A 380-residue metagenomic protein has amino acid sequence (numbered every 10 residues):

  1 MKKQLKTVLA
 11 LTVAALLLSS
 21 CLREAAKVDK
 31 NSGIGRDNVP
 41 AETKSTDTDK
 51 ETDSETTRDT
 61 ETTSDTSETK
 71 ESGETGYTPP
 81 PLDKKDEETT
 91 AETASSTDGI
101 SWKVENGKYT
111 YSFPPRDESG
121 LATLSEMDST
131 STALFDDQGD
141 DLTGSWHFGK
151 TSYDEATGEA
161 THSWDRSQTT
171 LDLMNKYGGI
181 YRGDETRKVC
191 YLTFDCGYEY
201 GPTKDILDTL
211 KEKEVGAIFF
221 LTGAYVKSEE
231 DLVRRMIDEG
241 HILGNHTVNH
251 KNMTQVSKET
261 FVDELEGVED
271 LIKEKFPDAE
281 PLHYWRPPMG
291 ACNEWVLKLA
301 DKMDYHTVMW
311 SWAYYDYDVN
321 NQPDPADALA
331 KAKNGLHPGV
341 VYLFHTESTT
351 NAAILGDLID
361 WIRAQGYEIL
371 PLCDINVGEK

Functional and structural regions predicted by a protein language model:
M1-L9: Bacterial N-terminal signal peptides that target proteins for export
V13-A14: Hydrophobic membrane-insertion alpha-helices, especially the h-region of bacterial N-terminal signal peptides
L17-S20: C-terminal motif of bacterial Sec signal peptides marking the signal peptidase cleavage site
L22-K44, E68-T193, E199-D205, E212 (+2 more regions): N-terminal pre-catalytic segment of deacetylase/amide-hydrolase enzymes
A160-T254, T260-F261, E266-H283, D374-E379: Active-site beta->alpha N-cap acidic-glycine motif
D205, K251-K380: Catalytic domains of cell-wall/extracellular-matrix polysaccharide-remodeling enzymes, centered on de-N-acetylation
